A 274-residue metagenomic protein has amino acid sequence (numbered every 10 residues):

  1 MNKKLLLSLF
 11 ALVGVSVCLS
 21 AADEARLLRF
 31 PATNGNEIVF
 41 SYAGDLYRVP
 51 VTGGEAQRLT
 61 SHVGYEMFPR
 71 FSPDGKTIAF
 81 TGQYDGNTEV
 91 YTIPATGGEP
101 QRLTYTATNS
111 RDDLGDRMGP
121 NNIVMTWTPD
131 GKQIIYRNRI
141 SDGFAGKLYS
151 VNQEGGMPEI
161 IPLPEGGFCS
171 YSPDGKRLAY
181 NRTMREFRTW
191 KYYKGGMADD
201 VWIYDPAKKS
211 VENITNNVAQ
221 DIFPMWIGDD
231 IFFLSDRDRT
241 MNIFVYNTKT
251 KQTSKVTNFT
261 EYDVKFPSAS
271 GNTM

Functional and structural regions predicted by a protein language model:
M1-N2: N-terminal secretory signal peptides that target proteins for export/translocation
L5-G14: Sec-dependent N-terminal signal peptides
V17-A21: Sec/Tat signal peptide C-region and signal peptidase I cleavage site
A22, S41-Y47, S61-E66, T81-Y91 (+11 more regions): A flexible loop/linker signature enriched in serine peptidases of the S9 family
D23-V51: Mature N-terminal segment immediately following signal peptide/propeptide cleavage in secreted/periplasmic
T33-G35, P73-D74, P129-D130, P173-D174 (+2 more regions): Residue-level detector of Asp-centered blade-edge/turn motifs that repeat once per structural unit in beta-propeller
